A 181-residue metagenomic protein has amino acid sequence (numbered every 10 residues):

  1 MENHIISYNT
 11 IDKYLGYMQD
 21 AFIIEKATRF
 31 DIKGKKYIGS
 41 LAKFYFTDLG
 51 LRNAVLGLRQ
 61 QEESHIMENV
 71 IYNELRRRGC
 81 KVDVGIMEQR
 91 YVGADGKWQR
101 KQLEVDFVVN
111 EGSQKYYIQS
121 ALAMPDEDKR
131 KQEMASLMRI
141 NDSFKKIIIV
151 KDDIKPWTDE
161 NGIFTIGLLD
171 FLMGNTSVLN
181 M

Functional and structural regions predicted by a protein language model:
M1: The alpha-helix within a helix-turn-helix
I6-S7: Short coil turns linking two alpha-helices in DNA-binding domains
T10-M181: A cross-kingdom feature that marks ATP-driven nucleic-acid transaction machinery
